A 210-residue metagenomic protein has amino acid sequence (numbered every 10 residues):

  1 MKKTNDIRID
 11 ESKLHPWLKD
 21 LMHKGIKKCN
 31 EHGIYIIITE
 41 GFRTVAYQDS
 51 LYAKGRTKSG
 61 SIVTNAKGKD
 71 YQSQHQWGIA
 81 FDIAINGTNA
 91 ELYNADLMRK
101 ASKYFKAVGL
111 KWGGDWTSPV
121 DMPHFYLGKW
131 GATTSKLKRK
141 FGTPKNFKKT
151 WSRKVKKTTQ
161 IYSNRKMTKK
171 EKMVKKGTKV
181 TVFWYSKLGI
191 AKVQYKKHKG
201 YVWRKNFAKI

Functional and structural regions predicted by a protein language model:
M1-K2: A domain-level signal for the structural core that forms small-molecule/cofactor-binding pockets and catalytic centers
N5, S12, P16-G68, W184: Secreted/periplasmic proteins that engage bacterial cell-wall peptidoglycan
D6-P16, N86-A95: Second-shell loop/turn segments in exported
K13, W17-D20, K24, D96 (+4 more regions): Extracytoplasmic/secreted proteins, especially bacterial periplasmic and envelope-associated proteins
K58, T64-W151: Catalytic cores and adjacent binding grooves of peptidoglycan-active enzymes
K148-Q194, K199-Y201, N206, I210: Beta-loop motif signature
